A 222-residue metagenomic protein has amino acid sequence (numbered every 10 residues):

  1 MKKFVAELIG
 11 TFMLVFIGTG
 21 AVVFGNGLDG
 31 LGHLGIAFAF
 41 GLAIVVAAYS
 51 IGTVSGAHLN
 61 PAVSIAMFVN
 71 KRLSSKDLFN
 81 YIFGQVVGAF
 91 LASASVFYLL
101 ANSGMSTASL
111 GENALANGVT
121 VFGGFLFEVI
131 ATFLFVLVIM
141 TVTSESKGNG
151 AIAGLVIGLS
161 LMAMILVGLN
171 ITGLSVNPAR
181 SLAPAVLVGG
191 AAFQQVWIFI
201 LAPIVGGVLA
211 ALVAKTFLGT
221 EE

Functional and structural regions predicted by a protein language model:
M1-E222: Membrane-interface helix-loop junctions and terminal tails of multi-pass membrane proteins
